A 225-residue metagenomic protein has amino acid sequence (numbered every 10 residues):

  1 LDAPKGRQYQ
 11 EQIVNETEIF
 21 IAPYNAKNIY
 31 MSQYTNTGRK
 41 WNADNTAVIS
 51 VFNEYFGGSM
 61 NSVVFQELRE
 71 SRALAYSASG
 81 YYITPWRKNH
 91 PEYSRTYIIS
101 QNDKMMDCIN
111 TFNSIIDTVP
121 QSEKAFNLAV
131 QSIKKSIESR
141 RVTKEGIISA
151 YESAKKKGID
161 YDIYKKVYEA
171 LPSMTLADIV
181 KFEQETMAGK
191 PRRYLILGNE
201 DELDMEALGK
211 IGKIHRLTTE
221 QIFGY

Functional and structural regions predicted by a protein language model:
L1-R39, I196-Y225: An aromatic/glycine/proline-enriched structural segment found at the starts of mature extracellular/organellar domains
I19-F20, Y82-T84, V180-Q184: Generic recognition of flexible, low-complexity loop/linker segments
N28-K40, F65-T118, E123-L176, G189-L197: M16 family metallopeptidases and their MPP-like homologs
Q33, A43-G57, S62-Q66: Active/ligand-binding-proximal structured segments within catalytic/core domains that scaffold catalytic residues
V48, E185-P191: Short, surface-exposed connector motifs at secondary-structure boundaries
N61-S62, I147, Q221-Y225: A C-terminal, polar beta->alpha supersecondary segment
V64, C108, F182, D204-A207: Hydrophobic side chains in well-ordered alpha-helices
